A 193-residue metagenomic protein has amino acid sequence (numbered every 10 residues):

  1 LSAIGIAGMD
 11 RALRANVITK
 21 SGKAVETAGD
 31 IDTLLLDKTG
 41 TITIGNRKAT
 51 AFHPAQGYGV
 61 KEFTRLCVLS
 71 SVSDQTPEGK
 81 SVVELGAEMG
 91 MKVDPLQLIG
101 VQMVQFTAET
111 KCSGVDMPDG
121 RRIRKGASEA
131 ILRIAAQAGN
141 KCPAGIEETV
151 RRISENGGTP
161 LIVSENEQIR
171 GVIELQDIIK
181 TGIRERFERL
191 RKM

Functional and structural regions predicted by a protein language model:
L1-G22, K48-A49: Juxtamembrane helix-loop transition segments at the membrane interface in multi-pass membrane proteins
G22-I42, R47-M193: Cytosolic catalytic headpiece
